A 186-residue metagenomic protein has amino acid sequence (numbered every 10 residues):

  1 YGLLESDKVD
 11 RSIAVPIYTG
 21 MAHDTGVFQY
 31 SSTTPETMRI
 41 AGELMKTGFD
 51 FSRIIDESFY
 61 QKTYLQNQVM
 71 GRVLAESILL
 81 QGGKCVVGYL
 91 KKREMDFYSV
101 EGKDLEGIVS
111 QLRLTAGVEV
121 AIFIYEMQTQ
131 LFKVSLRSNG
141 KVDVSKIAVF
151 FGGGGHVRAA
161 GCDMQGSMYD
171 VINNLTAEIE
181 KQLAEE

Functional and structural regions predicted by a protein language model:
Y1-G20, T47: A short, charged helix-loop
I17-Y18, A22-F150, G155-E186: Hydrophobic helix-and-loop "lid/oligomerization" segment in the mid-to-C-terminal part of catalytic domains
